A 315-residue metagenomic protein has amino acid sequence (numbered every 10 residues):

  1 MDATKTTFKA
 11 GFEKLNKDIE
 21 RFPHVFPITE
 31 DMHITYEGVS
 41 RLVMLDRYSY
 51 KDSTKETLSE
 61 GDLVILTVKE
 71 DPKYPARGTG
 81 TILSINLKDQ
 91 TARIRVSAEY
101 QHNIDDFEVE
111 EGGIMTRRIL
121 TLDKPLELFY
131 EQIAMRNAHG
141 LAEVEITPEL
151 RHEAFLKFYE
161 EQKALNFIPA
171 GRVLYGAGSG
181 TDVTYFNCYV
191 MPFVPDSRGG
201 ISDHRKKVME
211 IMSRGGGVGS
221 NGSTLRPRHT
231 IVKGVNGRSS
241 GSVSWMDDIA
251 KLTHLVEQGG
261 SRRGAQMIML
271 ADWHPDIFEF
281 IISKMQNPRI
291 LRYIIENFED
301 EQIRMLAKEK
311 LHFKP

Functional and structural regions predicted by a protein language model:
M1-P315: Extended catalytic cores of very large enzyme megasubunits
